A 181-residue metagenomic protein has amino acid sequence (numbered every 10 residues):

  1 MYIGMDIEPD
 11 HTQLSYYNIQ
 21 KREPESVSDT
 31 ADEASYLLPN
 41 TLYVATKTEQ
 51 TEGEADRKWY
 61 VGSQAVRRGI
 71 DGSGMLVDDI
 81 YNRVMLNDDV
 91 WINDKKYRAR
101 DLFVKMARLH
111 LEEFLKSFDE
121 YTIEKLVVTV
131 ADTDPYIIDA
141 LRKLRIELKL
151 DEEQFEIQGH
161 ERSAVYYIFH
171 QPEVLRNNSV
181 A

Functional and structural regions predicted by a protein language model:
M1-V27, P172-A181: Gly/Thr-rich phosphate-binding beta-strand-loop-beta motif of the actin/hexokinase/Hsp70
I3-M5, L14, L42, L126-V128 (+1 more regions): Hydrophobic beta-strand residues in large extracellular and virion-surface proteins
P9, V130-D134, G159-R162: Short, flexible loop/turn elements at secondary-structure junctions
S15-Y16, Y136-L141, Y167-H170: A short acidic (Asp/Glu
Q20-L148: Phosphate-binding loop and its immediate beta->loop->alpha context in nucleotide/phosphate-handling enzymes
T122-L126, E153-F155, N178: Residue-level recognition of the N-termini of beta-strands and the immediately preceding loop/turn
I146-E156: Structural alpha-beta junctions
F155-A181: Conserved phosphate-binding catalytic cores of ATP/NTP-utilizing and phosphoryl-transfer enzymes
